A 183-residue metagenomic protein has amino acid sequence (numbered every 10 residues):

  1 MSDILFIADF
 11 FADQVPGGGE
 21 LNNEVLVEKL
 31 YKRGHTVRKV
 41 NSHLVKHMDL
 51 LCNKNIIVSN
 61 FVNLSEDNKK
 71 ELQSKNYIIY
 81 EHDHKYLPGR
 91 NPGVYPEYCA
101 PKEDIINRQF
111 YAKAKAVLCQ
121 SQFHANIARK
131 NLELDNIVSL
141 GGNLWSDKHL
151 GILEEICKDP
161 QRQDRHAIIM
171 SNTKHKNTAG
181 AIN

Functional and structural regions predicted by a protein language model:
M1-N63: N-terminal pre-catalytic "stem/leader" segment of glycosyltransferase-like enzymes
I7, Q120, I168-N172: Short hydrophobic "strand-cap" motifs at the C-terminus of beta-strands
N55-V58, L72-P101, L118: Active-site proximal beta-strand in glycosyltransferases
K69-K75, R108-K113, P160-Q161: Short, conserved loop/helix-junction motifs that constitute active-site signature segments in enzyme catalytic cores
P96-V117, N126: Membrane-proximal helix-turn-helix segments that form the acceptor-binding/catalytic region of lipid-linked
A112-I137, L144-S146: A short, active-site helix/loop in glycosyltransferases that binds the activated sugar's phosphate group
S139-E155: Short beta-strand->alpha-helix junction loop in the catalytic core of nucleotide-activated group-transfer enzymes
I152-N183: Conserved catalytic-core segment of nucleotide-activated headgroup transferases in glycan assembly
